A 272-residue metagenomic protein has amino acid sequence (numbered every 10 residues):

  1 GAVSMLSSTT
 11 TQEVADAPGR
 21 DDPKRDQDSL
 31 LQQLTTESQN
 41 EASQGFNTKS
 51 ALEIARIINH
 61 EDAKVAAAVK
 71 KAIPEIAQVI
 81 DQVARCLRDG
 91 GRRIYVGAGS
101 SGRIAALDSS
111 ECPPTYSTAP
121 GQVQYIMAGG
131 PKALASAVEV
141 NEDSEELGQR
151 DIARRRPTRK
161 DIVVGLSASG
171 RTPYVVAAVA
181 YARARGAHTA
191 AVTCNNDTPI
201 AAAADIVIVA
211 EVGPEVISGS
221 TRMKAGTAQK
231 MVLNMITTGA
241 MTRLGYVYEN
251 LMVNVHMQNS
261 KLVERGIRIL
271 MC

Functional and structural regions predicted by a protein language model:
G1, R93-M231, A240, L244: Glycine-rich phosphate-binding loops that contact phosphosugars or nucleotide phosphates
A2-E13, T238-C272: Internal, active-site/partner-interface "lid" segment
V3-A68: Cofactor-/ligand-binding subdomain signature composed of acidic, glycine-rich, tryptophan-containing flexible loops
T36-E37, I57-V65, Q124-S136, Y248 (+2 more regions): Gly-rich Lys/Arg/Thr-decorated short loops/hinges at beta-loop-alpha junctions or inter-strand turns that position
E61-K71, A137, I162-G165: Short, basic, glycine/proline-bearing loop/turn elements
A68, I76, I200, Y246-M252: Flexible, glycine/charged-enriched surface loops at secondary-structure junctions
K71-C86: A short, well-structured juxtamembrane/interface segment
